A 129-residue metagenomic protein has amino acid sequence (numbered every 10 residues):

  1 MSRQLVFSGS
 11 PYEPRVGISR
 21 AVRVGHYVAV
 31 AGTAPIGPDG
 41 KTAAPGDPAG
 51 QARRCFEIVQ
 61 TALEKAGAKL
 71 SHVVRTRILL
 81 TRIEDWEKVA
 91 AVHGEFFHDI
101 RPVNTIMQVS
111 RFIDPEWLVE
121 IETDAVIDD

Functional and structural regions predicted by a protein language model:
M1-E57, T61-V74, L80-D129: N-terminal presequence-like segments and the immediate start of the first folded domain
